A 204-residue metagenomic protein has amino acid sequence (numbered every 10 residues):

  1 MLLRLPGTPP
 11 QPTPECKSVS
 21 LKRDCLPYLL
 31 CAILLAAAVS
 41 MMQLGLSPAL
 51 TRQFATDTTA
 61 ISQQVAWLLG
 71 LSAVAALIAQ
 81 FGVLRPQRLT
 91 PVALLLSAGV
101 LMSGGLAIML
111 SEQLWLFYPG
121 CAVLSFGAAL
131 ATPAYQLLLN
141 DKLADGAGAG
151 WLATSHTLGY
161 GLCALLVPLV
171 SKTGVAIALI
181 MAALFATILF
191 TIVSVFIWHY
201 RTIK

Functional and structural regions predicted by a protein language model:
M1-P12, I192-W198: C-terminal membrane-cytosol helix-exit motif in multi-pass small-molecule transporters
L5-C31: Juxtamembrane intracellular "pre-TM" segments in multi-pass secondary transporters
K22-M42, A122-F126: Pair of pore-lining "gating" transmembrane helices in MFS-fold secondary transporters
L44-Q64: Short amphipathic helix-loop junctions that connect adjacent transmembrane helices in Major Facilitator Superfamily/SLC
Q64-Q87: Transmembrane alpha-helices of Major Facilitator/SLC transporters
A93-A107: Structural signature of the two symmetry-related core transmembrane helices
A129-L143: Intracellular juxtamembrane helix-capping segments at the cytosolic ends of symmetry-related transmembrane helices
L143-V175: A late C-terminal transmembrane helix in Major Facilitator Superfamily
